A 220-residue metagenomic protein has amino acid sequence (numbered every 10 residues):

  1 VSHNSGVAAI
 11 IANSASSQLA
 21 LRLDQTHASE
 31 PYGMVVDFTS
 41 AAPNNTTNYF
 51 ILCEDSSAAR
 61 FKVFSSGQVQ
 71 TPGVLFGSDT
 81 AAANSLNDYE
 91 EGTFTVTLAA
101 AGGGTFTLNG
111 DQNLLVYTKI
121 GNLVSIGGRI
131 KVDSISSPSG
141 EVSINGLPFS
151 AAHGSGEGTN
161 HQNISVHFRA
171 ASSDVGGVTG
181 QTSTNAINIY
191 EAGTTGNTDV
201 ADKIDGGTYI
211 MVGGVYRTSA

Functional and structural regions predicted by a protein language model:
V1-Q70: Surface-exposed, glycine- and small/polar-enriched segments that build interaction surfaces at terminal
G73-A220: Surface-exposed molecular-recognition determinants
